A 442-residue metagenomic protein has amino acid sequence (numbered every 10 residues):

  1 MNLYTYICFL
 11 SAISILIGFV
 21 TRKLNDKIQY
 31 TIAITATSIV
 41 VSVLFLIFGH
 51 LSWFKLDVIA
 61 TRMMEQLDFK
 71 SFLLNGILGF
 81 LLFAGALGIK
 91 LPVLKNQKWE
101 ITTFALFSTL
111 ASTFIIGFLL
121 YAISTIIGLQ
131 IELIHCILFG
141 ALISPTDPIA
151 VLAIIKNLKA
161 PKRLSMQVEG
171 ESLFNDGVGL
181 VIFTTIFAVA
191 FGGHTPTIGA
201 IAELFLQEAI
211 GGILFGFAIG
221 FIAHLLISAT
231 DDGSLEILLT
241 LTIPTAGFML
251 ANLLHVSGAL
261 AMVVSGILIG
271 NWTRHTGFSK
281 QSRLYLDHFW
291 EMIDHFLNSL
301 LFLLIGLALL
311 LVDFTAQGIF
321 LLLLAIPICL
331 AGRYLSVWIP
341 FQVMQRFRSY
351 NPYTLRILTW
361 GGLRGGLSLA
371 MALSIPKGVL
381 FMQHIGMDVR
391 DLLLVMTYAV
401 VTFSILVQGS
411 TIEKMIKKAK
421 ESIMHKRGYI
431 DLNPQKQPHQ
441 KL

Functional and structural regions predicted by a protein language model:
M1-K441: Transmembrane helical cores of multi-pass secondary ion antiporters/exchangers
